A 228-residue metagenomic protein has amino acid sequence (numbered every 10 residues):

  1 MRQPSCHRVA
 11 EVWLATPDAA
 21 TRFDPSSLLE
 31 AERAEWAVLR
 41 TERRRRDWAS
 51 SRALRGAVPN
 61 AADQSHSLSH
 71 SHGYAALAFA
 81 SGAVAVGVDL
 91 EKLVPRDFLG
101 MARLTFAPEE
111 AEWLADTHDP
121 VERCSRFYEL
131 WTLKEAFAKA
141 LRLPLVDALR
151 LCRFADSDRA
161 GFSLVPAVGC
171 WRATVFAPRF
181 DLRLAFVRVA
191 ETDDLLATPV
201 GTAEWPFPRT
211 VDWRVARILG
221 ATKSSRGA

Functional and structural regions predicted by a protein language model:
M1-A228: Core catalytic alpha/beta fold that binds nucleotide/phospho-ligands
